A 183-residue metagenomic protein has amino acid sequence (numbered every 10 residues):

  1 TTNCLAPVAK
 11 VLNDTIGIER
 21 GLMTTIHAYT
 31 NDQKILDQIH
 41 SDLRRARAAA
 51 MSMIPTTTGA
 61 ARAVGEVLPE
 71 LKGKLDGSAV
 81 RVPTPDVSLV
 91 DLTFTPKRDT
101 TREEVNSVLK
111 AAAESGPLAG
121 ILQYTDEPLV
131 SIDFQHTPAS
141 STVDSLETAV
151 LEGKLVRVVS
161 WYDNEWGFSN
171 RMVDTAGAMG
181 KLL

Functional and structural regions predicted by a protein language model:
T1, H27-T30, N164: Acidic, glycine-rich active-site loops and adjacent beta-strand->loop/helix elements that engage anionic groups
N3, D99-T100, G167: A generic structural signal for alpha-helix starts
N3-I16: Alpha-helical support elements that line or immediately flank enzyme active sites and cofactor-binding pockets
P7, E104, N170-R171: Generic recognition of short, well-ordered alpha-helical segments
V11-D14, V108-A113, D174-A178: Short, solvent-exposed amphipathic alpha-helical segments in soluble enzyme and RNA/protein-processing domains
G17-R20, T25-L155: C-terminal substrate-binding/catalytic lobe of Rossmann-fold NAD(P)-dependent oxidoreductases
T137-L183: NAD(P)-dependent Rossmann-like dehydrogenase/reductase catalytic/cofactor-binding core
